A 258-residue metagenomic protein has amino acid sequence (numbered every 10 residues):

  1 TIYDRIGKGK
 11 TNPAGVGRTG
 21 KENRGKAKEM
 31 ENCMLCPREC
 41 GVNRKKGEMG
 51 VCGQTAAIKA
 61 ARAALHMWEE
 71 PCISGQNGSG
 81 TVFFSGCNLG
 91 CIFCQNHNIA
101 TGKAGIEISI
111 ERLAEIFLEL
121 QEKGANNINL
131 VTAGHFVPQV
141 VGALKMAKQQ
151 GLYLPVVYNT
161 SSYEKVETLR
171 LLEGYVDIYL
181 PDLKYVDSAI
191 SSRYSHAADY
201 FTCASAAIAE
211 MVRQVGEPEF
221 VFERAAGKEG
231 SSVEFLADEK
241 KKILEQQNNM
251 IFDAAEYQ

Functional and structural regions predicted by a protein language model:
T1-S79, L89: Flexible, acidic/Gly-rich N-terminal and inter-domain linker regions that tether and position cofactor-handling modules
R38-G41, K45, A57, I92 (+4 more regions): Generic secondary-structure signature for well-ordered alpha-helical cores
C52-I178, D187-S188: Conserved Radical SAM active-site core
A133-H135, S161-Y163, K184, E234-D238 (+1 more regions): Active-site beta-loop-alpha junctions enriched in small/polar residues
Q149-N159, E164-A225: Radical SAM/AdoMet-radical enzyme domain recognition
S195, I208-Q258: Conserved strand-turn element in the central/C-terminal portion of the radical SAM core barrel that lines
